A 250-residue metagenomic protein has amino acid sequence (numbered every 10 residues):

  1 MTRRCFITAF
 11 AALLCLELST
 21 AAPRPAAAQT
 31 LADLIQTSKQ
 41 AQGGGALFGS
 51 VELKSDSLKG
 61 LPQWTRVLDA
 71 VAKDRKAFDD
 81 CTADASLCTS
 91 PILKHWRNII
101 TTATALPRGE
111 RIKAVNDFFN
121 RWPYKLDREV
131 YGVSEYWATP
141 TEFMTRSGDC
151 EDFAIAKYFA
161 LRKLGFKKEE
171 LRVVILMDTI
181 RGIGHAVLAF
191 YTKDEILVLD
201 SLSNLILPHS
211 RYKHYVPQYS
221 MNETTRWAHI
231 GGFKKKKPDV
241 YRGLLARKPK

Functional and structural regions predicted by a protein language model:
T2-T8, R24-K250: A structural boundary/capping signal
F6, F10-L16: Hydrophobic helical h-region of N-terminal Sec-dependent signal peptides in bacterial secretory/periplasmic proteins
C15-P25: C-terminal segment of classical bacterial N-terminal signal peptides
